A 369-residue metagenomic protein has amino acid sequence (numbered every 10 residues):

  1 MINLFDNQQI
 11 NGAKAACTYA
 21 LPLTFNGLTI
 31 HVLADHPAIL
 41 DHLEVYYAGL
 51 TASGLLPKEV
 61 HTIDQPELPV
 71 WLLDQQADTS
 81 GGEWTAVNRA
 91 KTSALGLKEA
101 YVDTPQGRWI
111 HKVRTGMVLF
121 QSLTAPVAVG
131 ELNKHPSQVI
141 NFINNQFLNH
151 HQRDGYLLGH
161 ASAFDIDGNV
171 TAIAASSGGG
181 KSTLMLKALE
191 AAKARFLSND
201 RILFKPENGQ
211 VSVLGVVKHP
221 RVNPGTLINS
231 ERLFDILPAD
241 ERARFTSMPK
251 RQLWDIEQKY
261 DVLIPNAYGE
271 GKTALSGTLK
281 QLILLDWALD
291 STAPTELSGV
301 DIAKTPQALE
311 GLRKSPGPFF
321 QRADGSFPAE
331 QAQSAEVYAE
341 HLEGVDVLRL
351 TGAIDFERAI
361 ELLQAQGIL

Functional and structural regions predicted by a protein language model:
M1-A172, A191-L197, I202-L369: A noncatalytic interaction/capping subdomain that flanks phosphate/NTP-handling catalytic cores
S177-G178: Walker A (P-loop) phosphate-binding loop of P-loop NTPases
K181: Conserved lysine of the Walker
L184-M185: Post-Walker A alpha-helix
